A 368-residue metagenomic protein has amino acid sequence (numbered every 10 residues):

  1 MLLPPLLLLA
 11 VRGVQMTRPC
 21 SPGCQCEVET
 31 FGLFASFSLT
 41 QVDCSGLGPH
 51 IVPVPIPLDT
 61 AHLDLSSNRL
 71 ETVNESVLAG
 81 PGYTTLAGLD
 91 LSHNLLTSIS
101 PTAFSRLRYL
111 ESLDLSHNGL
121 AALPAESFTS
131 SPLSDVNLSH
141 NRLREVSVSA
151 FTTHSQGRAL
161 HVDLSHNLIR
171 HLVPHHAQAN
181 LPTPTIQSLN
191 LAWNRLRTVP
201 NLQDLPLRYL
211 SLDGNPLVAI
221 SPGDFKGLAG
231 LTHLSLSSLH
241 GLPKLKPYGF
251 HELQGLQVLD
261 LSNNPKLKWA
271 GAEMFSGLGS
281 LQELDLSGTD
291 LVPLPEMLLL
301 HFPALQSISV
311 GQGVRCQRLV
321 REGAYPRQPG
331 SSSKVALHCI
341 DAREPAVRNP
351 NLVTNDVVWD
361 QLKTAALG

Functional and structural regions predicted by a protein language model:
L2-G368: Extracellular leucine-rich repeat
